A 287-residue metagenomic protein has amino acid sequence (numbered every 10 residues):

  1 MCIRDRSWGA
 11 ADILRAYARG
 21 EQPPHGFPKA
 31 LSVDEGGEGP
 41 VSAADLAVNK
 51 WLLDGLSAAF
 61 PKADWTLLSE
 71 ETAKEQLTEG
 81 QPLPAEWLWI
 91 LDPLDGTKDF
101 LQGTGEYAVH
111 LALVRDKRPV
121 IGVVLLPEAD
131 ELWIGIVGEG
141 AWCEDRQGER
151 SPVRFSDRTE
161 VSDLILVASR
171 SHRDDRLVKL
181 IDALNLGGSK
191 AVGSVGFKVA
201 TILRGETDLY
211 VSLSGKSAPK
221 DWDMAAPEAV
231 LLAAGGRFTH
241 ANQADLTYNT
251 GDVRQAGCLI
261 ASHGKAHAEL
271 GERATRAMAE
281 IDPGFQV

Functional and structural regions predicted by a protein language model:
M1-R6, D163: Short, compositionally biased segments
R4-L94, K179, A244, A266 (+1 more regions): N-terminal subdomain of lithium-sensitive/metallo-dependent phosphomonoesterases centered on the IMPase/IPPase/PAP
S7-W8, G135, Y248: A generic "structured core" feature
I13-L14, D45, L56, T97 (+5 more regions): Residue-level signal for inorganic ion chemistry
D45, E70, D92-D95, D99 (+3 more regions): Acidic active-site catalytic centers that drive phospho-/nucleotidyl reactions and related ester hydrolyses
E79-R146: DPxDG-like acidic metal-binding loop motif
G140-C143, Q147-R150, K265-G271: Short helix-loop capping/hinge motifs at secondary-structure junctions, enriched in acidic/polar residues
F155-V287: An extended, acidic
